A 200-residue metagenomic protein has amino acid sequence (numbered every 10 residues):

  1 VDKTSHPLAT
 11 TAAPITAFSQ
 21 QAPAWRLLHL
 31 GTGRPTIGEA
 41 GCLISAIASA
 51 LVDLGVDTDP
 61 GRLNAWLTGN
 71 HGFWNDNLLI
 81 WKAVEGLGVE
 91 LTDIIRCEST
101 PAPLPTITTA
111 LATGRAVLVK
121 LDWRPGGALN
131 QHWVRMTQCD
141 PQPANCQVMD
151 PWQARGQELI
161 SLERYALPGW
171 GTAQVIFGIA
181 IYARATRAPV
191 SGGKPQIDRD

Functional and structural regions predicted by a protein language model:
V1-F73, S191-K194, D200: Active-site-adjacent structural segments surrounding the nucleophilic cysteine of cysteine proteases and isopeptidases
I37, D57-T58, N75, E98-A102 (+1 more regions): Short coil/turn linker and secondary-structure boundary residues
T58-D59, L91, A144: Secondary-structure boundary/capping signal
L67, V84, A110-L111: A generic structural signal for well-ordered alpha-helical segments
H71, A112, C139-D200: Noncatalytic regulatory segments and standalone regulatory/sensor domains
F73-S99: Helix-adjacent hinge/juxtasegments
C97-Q147: Active-site-adjacent substructure of cysteine-protease-like catalytic cores
